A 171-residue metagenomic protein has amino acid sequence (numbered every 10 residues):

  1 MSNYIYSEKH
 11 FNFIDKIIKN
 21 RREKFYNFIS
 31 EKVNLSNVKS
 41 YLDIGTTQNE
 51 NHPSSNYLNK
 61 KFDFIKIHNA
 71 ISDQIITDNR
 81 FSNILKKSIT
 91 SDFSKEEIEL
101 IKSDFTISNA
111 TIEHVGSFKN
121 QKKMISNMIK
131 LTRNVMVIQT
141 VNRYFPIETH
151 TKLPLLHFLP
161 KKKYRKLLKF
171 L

Functional and structural regions predicted by a protein language model:
M1-S36: Class I SAM-dependent methyltransferase Rossmann-like catalytic core, especially the SAM/SAH-binding loop
Y4-N12, N79, S94-K95, I101 (+1 more regions): Short, structured coil/loop segments at alpha-helix boundaries
I18, R22-Y26, N51, S55 (+1 more regions): A structural signal for well-ordered alpha-helical scaffolds and beta->alpha junctions
K32, K39-F145: Conserved SAM-binding loop
L58-N59, P154, R165: Transmembrane helix-loop junctions in multipass membrane proteins, especially transporters and channels
V135-K162: Conserved class I S-adenosyl-L-methionine
K166-L171: A conserved mid-domain beta-alpha-beta active-site/ligand-binding segment of alpha/beta enzyme cores
